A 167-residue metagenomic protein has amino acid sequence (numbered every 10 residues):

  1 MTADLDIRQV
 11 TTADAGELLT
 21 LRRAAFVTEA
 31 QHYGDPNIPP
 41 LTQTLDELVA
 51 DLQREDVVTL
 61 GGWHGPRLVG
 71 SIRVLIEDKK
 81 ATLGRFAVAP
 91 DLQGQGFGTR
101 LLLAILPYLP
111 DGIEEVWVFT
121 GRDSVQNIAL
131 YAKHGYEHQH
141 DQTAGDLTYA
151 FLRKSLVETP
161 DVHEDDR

Functional and structural regions predicted by a protein language model:
L5-T20: A short beta-loop-alpha structural element at the N-terminal edge of CoA-dependent acyl/N-acetyltransferase catalytic
R23-V49, V57: Conserved GNAT-fold acetyl-CoA-binding loop/helix
G61, R67-L75, T82-A87: Conserved beta-strand in the GNAT
G61-W63, F86-Q93, T120-R122: A short, internal acetyl-CoA/4′-phosphopantetheine-binding micro-motif in the GNAT/acyltransferase core
V88, G94-P107, A129-K133: Conserved acetyl-CoA-binding loop-helix of GNAT-fold acetyltransferases
T99-R100, R122-H140, G145: Conserved active-site alpha-helix within GNAT-family acetyltransferase domains
L109-T120: Conserved GNAT acetyl-CoA-binding A-motif
F119, T148-R167: Terminal substrate-recognition subdomain of acyl/acetyltransferases
